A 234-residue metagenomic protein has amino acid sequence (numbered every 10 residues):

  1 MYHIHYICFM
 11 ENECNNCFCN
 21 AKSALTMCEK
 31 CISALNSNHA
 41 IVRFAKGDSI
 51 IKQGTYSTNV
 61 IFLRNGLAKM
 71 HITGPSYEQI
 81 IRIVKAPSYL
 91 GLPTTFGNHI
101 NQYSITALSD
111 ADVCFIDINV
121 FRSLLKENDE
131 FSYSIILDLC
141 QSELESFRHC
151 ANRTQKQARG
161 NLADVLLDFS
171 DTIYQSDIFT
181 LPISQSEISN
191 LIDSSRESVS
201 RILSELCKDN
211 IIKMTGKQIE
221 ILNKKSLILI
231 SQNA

Functional and structural regions predicted by a protein language model:
Y2-K46, Y89-L90, T94-F96: Cyclic nucleotide-binding regulatory module and flanking cytosolic helices
S23, S33, D48-S109: Cyclic nucleotide-binding regulatory domains
C31-I32, R82-C140, L144: Cyclic-nucleotide recognition modules
N65, S88, N119-V120, S186 (+1 more regions): Alpha-helix/helix-capping structural signal
H71, L92-P93, S123-L124, V165 (+1 more regions): Residues that scaffold the ATP/ADP-binding catalytic core of kinase and kinase-like folds
K126-D193: Polybasic "coupling" helices that flank or enter modular domains
F169-A234: Phosphate-/nucleic-acid-contacting segments
